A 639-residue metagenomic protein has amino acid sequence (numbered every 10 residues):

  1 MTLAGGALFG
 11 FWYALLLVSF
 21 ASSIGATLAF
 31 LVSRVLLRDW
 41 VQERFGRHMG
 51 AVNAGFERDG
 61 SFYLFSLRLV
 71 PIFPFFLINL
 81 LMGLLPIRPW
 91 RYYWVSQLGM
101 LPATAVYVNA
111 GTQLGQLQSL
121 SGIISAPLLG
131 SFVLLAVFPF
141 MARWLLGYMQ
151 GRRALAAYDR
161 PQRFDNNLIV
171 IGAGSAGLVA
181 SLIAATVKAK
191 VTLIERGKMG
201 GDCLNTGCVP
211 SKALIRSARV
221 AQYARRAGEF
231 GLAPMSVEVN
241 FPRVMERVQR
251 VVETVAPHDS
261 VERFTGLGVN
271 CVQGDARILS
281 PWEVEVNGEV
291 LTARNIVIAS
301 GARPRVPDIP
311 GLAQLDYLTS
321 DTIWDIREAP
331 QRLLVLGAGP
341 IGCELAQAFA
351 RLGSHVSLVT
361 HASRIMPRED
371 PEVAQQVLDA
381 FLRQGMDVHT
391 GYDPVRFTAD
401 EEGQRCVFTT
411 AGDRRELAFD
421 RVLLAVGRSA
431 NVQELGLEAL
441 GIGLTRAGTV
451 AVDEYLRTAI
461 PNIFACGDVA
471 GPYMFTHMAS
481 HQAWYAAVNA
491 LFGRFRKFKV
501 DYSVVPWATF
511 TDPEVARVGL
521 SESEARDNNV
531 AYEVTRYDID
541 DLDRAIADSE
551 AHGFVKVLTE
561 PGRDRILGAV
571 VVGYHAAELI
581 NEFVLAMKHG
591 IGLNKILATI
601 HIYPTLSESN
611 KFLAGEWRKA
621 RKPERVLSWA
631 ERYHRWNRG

Functional and structural regions predicted by a protein language model:
S19-N79, L84-W90, Q118-S119, F140-A154: Membrane-interfacial helix-loop-helix
N166-L193, G342-R351: N-terminal Rossmann-like FAD-binding beta1-loop-alpha1 element of flavoenzymes
I171-A173, A185-G197, D202, V209 (+3 more regions): Flexible, glycine-rich terminal cap/loop adjacent to redox cofactors in electron-transfer oxidoreductases
L182-A189, I194-A329, A362-M366, E372-V373 (+5 more regions): Glycine-rich flavin
C208, S300-V359, Q384-V388, E438-L440 (+2 more regions): Glycine-rich dinucleotide-binding loop and its adjacent helix/turn
P234-M235, N270-Q273, R277-E285, L291 (+5 more regions): A Rossmann-like FAD-binding core segment of flavoenzymes
A313-E328, E416-R496, E578, E582 (+2 more regions): FAD-site-proximal beta/loop scaffold in flavoenzymes
E369-Q376, C466-R526, Y603-R625: A conserved FAD-binding loop/helix module that cradles the flavin
